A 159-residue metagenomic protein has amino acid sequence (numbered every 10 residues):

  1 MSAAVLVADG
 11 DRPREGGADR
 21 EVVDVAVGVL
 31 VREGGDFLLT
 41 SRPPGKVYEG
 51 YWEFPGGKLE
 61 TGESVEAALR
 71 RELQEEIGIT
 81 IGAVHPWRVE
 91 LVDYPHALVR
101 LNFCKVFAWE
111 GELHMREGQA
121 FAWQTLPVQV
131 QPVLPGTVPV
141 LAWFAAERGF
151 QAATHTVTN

Functional and structural regions predicted by a protein language model:
M1-D11, T156-N159: Actinobacteria-biased recognition of intrinsically disordered, low-complexity terminal regions
L6-F37, K58, V89: Conserved N-terminal beta-strand and adjoining loop/helix that marks the start of the Nudix/MutT-like hydrolase domain
R32, T80, V89-L113, A120: Active-site-adjacent beta-strand/loop module that shapes the phosphate/pyrophosphate-binding cleft
D36-E75: Conserved Nudix-box catalytic region and its N-terminal flanking loop in Nudix hydrolases and closely related
E76-A83: Short secondary-structure junctions
K105, H114-R148: NUDIX/MutT-family hydrolases
G149-T156: Short, charged, intrinsically disordered terminal tails
